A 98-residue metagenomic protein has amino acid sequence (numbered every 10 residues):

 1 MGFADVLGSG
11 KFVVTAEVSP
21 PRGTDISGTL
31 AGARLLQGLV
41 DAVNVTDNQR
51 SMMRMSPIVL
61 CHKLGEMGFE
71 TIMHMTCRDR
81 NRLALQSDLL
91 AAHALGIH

Functional and structural regions predicted by a protein language model:
M1, L30-A33, P57-C61, Q86-L89: Generic structural signal for well-ordered alpha-helices, preferentially at hydrophobic/aromatic core positions
M1-S19, G23-I26, A31: N-terminal amphipathic alpha-helix/helix-capping segment at the start of soluble metabolic enzymes
V14-V18, D41-V45, T71-M75: Hydrophobic faces of well-ordered beta-strands that scaffold small-molecule active sites in alpha/beta enzyme cores
V18-R22, D47-S51, C77-D79: Active-site-proximal loop/turn and secondary-structure-junction residues that shape catalytic pockets, frequently
A31-T46: Catalytic domains of carbohydrate-active enzymes, especially glycoside hydrolases
S51-H74: Alpha-helix-loop-beta-strand connector modules within alpha/beta enzyme cores
C77-L95: Glycine-rich anion/phosphate-binding loops
